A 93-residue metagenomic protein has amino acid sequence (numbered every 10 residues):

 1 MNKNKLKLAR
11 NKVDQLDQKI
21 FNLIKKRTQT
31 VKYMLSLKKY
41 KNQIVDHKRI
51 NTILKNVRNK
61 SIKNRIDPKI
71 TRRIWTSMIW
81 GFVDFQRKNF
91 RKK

Functional and structural regions predicted by a protein language model:
M1-K93: Domain-level signature for soluble enzymes in the chorismate/prephenate branch of the shikimate pathway
